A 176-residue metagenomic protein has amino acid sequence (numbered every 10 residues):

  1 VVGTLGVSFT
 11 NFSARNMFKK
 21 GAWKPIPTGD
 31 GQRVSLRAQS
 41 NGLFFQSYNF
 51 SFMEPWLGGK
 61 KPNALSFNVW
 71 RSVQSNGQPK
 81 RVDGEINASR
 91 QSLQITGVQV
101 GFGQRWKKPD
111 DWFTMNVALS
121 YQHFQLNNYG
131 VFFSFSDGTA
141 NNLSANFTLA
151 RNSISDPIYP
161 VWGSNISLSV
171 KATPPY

Functional and structural regions predicted by a protein language model:
V1-I158, W162-N165: Gram-negative/organellar outer-membrane beta-barrel architecture
A172-Y176: Short, intrinsically disordered, charge-balanced linker/junction segments flanking boundaries in proteins
